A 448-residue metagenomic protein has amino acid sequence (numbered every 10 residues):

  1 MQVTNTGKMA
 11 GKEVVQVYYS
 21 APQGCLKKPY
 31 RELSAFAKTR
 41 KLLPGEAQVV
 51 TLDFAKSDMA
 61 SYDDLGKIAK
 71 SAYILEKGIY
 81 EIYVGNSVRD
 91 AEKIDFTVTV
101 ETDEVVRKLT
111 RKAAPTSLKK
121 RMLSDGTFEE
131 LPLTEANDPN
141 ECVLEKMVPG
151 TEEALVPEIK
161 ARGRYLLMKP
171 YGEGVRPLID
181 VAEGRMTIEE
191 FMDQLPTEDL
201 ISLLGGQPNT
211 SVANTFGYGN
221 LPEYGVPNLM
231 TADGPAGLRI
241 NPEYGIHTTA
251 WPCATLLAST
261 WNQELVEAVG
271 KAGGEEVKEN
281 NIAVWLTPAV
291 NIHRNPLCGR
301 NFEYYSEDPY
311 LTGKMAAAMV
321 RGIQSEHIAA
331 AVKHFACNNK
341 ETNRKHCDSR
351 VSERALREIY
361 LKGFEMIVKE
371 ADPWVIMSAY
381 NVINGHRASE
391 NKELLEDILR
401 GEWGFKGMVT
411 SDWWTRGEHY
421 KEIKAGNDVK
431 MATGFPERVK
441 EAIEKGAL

Functional and structural regions predicted by a protein language model:
M1-V84, V88-D90, L109-L448: Glycoside hydrolase catalytic-domain context in secreted enzymes
A91-F96: Extracellular and select intracellular beta-sandwich modules with Ser/Thr-enriched, small-residue motifs on
T97-R107: Short beta-strand edge segments in extracellular beta-sheet folds
